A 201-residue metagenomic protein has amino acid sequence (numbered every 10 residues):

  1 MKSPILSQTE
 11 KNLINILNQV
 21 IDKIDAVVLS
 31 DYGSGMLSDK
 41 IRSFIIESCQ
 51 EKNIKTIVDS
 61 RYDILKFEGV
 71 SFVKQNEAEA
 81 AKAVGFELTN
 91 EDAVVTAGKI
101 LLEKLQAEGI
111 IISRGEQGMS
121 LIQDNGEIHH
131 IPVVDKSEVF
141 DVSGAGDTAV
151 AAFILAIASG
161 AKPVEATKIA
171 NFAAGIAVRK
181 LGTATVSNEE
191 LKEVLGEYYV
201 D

Functional and structural regions predicted by a protein language model:
M1-V20: Conserved phosphate-binding/catalytic loop of the ribokinase/pfkB sugar-kinase fold
D22-K23, G69: Alpha-helix C-terminal capping/helix-to-coil transition sites in glycosyltransferase folds
K23-M36: Short acidic, glycine-rich surface-loop motifs adjacent to enzyme active sites
V27-S30, N76, M119, D147 (+1 more regions): Conserved structural-core and active-site-/substrate-pathway-adjacent residues in large, well-folded domains of enzymes
V28, I45, T56-V58, D63-K66 (+5 more regions): Extended, hydrophobic alpha-helical segments in both membrane/secreted and soluble proteins
S34-I128: Conserved phosphate/ATP/ADP-binding segment of small-molecule kinases
L105-E108, V134-Y198: Conserved post-catalytic alpha-helical subdomain immediately downstream of the catalytic base and nucleotide-binding
I131: Hydrophobic residues at beta-strand termini and immediately following loops that shape nucleotide-binding pockets
